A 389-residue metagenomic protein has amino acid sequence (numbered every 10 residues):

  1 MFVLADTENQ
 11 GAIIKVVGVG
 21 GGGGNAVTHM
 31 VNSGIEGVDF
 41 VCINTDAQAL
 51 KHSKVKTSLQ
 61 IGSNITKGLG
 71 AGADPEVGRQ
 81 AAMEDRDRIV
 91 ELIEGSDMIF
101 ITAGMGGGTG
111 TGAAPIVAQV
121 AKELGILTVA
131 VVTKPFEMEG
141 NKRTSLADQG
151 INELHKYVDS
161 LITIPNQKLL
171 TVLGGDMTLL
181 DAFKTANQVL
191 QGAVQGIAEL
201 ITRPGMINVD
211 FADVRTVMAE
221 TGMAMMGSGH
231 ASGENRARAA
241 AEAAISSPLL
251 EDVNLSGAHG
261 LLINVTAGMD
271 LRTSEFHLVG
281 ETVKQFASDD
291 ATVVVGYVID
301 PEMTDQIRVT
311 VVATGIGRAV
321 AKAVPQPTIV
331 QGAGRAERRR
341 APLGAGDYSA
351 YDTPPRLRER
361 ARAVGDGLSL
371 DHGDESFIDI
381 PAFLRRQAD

Functional and structural regions predicted by a protein language model:
M1-D389: Tubulin/FtsZ superfamily GTPase core signature
